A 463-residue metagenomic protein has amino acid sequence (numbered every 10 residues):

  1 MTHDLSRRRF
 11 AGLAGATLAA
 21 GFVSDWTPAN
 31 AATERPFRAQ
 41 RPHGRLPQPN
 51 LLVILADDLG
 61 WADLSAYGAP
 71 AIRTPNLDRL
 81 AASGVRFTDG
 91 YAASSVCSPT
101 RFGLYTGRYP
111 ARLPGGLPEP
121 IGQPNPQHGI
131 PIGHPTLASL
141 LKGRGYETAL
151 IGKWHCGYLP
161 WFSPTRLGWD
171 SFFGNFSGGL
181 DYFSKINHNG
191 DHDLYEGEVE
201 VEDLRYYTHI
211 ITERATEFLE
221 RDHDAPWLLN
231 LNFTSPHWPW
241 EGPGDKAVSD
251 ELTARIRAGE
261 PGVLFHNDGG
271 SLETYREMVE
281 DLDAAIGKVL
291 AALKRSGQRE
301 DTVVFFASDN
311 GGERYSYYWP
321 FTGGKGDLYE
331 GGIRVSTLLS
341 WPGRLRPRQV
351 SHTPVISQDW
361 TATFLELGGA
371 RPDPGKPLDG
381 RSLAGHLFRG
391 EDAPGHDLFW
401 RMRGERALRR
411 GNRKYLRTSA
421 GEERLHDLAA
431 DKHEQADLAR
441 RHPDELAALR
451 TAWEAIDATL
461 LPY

Functional and structural regions predicted by a protein language model:
T2-E423, A430-Y463: Formylglycine-dependent sulfatase
